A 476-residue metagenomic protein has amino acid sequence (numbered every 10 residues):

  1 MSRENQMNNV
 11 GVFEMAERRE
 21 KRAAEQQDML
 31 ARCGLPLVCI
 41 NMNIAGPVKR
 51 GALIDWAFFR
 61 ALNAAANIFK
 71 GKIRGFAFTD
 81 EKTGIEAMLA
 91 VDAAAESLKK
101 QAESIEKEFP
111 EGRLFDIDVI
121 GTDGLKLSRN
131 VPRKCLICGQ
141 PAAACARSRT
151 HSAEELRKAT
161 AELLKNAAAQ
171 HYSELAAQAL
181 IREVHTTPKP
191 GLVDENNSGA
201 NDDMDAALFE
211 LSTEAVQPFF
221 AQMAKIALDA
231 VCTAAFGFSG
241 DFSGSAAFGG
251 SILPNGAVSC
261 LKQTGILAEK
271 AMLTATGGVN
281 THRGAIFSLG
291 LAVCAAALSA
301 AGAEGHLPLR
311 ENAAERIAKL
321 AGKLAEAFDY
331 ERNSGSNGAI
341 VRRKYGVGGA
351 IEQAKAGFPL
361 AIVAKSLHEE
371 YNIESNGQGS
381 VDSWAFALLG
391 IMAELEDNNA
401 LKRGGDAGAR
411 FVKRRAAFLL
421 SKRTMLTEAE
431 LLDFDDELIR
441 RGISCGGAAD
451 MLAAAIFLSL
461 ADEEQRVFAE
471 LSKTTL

Functional and structural regions predicted by a protein language model:
S2-I68, S97-D123, L127-A169: Long, contiguous binding/interaction regions
L37-A93, F209, E214-L228: Short, well-structured hydrophobic secondary-structure segments
E81-A95, Q101, F109-P110, F115 (+1 more regions): C-terminal edge-of-domain segments
F115-I120, G124-R133, L273-A301, H306-L320 (+1 more regions): Catalytic cofactor-binding cores of redox enzymes
E162-A235, V258, A296-D436, D462 (+1 more regions): Phosphate-rich cofactor/ligand-interacting catalytic cores and adjacent structured alpha/beta frameworks
P218-G240, I252-L298: Long, hydrophobic/aromatic-enriched structural stretches that serve as scaffold segments
L261-G277, E428-R441, S459: Short, hydrophobic/aliphatic alpha-helical segments
R440, S444-L476: Short, amphipathic C-terminal "tail helix"
